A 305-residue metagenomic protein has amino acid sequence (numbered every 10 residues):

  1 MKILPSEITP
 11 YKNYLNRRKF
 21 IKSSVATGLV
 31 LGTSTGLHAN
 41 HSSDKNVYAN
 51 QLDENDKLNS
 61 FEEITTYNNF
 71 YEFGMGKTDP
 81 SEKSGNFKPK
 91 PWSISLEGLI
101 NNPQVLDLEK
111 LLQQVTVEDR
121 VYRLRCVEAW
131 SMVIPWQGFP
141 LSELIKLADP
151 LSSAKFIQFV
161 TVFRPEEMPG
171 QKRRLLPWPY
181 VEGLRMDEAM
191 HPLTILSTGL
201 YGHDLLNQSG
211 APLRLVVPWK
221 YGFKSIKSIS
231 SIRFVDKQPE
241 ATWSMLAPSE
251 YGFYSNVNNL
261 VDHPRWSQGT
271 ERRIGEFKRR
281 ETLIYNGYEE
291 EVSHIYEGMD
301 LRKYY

Functional and structural regions predicted by a protein language model:
M1-K19, A26-L29, T33, N40: N-terminal secretory signal peptides
N13-Y14, K19, V25, K57 (+2 more regions): A broad "ordered helical/assembly scaffold" signature
S23-A26, L147: Residues within well-ordered alpha-helical secondary structure of globular protein domains
H41-Y305: Structured, non-membrane catalytic/scaffold regions adjacent to prosthetic-group chemistry
